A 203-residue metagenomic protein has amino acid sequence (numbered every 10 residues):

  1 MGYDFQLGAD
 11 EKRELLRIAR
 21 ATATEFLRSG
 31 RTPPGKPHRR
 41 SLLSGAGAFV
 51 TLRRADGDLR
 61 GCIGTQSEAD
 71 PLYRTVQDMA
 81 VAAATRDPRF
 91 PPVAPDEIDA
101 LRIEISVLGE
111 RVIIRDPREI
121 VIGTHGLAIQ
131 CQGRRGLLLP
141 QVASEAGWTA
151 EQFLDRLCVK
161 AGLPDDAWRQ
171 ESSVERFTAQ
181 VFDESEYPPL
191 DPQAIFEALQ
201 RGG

Functional and structural regions predicted by a protein language model:
M1-G203: Basic nucleic-acid-binding interfaces
